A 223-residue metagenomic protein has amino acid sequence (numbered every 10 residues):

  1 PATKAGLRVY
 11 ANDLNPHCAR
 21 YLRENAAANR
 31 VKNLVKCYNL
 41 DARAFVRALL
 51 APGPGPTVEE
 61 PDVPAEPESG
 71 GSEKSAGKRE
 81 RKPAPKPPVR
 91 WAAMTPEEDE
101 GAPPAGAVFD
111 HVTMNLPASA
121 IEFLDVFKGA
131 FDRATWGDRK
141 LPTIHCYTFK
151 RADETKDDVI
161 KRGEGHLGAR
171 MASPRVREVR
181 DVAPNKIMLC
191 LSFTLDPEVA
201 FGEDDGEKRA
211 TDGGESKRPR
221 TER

Functional and structural regions predicted by a protein language model:
P1-V9, D125: Conserved SAM-binding loop of SAM-dependent methyltransferases across substrates and taxa, primarily the Class I
T3, L49-L50, F131: Hydrophobic residues in alpha-helical segments
R8, L34, T143: Residues at the starts of beta-strands that form the adenosine-phosphate
N12, Y38-L40, M114-P117, Y147: Generic beta-strand/beta-sheet core signal
N12-A107: S-adenosyl-L-methionine
E66-D110, P117-R223: C-terminal catalytic and target-recognition region of SAM-dependent MTase-like enzymes, primarily methyltransferases
